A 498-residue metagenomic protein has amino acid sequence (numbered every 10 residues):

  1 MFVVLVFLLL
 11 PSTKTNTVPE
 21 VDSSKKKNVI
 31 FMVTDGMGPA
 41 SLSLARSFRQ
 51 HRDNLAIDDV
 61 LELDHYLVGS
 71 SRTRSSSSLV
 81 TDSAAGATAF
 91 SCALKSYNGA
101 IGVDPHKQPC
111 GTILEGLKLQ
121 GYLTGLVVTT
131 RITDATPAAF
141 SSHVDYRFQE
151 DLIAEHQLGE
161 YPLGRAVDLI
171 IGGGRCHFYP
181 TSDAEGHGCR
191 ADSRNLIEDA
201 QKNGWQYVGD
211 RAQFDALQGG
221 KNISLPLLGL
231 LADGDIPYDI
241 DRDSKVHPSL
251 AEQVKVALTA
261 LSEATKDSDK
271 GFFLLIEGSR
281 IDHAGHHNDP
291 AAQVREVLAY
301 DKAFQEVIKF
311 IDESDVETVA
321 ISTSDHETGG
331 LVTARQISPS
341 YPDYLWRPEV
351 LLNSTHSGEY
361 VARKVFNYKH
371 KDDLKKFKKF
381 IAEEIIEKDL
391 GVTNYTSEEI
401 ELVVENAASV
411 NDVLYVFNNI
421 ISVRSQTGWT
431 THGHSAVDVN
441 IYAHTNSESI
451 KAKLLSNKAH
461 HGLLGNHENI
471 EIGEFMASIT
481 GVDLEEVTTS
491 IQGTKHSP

Functional and structural regions predicted by a protein language model:
F2-S24: N-terminal signal peptide
V3-V4, F31, A84: A generic, residue-level signal for flexible/boundary positions that often mark functional hotspots
L8, D53-A56, L117: A general, composition-driven signal for non-globular sequence regions
P11-T17, G69-R72, S96: N-terminal processing/targeting junctions
T17, S75-S77, G102: Sequence-pattern detector for short linear motifs and compositional/periodic biases rather than a specific fold
V21-L44, F90-S91, K95-H106, C110-S142: Mobile, glycine-rich extracellular loop/lid and propeptide segments that shape or gate substrate/ligand access
K26-N28, M37-S43, S47-T88, T133-S497: A post-motif C-terminal structural segment
